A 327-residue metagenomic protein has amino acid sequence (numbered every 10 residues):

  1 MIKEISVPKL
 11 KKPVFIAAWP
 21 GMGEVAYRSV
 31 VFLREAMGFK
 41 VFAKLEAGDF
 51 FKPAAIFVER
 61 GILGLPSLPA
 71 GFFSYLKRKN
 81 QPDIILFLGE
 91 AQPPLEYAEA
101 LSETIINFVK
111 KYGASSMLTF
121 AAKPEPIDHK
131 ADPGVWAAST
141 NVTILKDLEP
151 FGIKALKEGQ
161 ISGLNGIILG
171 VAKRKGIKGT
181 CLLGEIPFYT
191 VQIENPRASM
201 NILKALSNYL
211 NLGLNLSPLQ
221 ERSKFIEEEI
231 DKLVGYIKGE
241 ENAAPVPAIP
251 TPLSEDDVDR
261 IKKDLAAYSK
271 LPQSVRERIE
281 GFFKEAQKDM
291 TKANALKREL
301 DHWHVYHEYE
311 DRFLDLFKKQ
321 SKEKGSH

Functional and structural regions predicted by a protein language model:
M1-G89: N-terminal short beta-loop-beta anion/metal-coordinating cradle
L65-F72, E96-I106: Short acidic (Asp/Glu) patches
N80-T104: Ordered, amphipathic secondary-structure segments that act as subunit-interaction surfaces in large macromolecular
P126-Y209, I226-P247: Catalytic cores of processing enzymes, dominated by hydrolases/peptidases, characterized by acidic/His-rich
R174, N201, A205-Q273, K324-H327: Intrinsically disordered, low-complexity linker/tail regions enriched in Pro/Ser/Thr and polar/acidic residues
S254-V305: Charged/polar low-complexity intrinsically disordered segments, enriched in acidic residues
M290-H327: Short amphipathic alpha-helical interaction elements located at domain edges and within/adjacent to intrinsically
